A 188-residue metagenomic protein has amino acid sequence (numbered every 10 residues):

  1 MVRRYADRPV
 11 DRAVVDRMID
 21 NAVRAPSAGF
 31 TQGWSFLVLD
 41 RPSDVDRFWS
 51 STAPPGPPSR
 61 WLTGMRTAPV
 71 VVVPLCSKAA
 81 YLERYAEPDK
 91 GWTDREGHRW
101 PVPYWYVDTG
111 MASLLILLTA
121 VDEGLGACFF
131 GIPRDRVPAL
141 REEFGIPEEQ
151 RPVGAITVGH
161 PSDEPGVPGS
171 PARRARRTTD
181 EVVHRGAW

Functional and structural regions predicted by a protein language model:
M1-R17: A short N-terminal beta-strand-loop micro-motif at the entrance of redox/enzyme domains
M1-V2, P152-W188: C-terminal helix-cap and adjacent tail motif
R4, S35, G126-F130: Short catalytic-loop micro-motif centered on adjacent basic/acidic residues
N21-R24, P55-S59, L140-E143: Glycine-rich, charged/polar anion/phosphate-binding loops that engage phosphate groups from diverse ligands
A22, A28-T31: N-terminal structural module
A22, V72, W92-E142: Small-aliphatic-rich amphipathic alpha-helix that forms the alpha element of a beta-alpha
T31-T109: Glycine/small-residue-rich phosphate/adenosyl-binding loop
P58, L62-V71, F144-P168: A glycine-rich helix N-cap at a beta->alpha junction
